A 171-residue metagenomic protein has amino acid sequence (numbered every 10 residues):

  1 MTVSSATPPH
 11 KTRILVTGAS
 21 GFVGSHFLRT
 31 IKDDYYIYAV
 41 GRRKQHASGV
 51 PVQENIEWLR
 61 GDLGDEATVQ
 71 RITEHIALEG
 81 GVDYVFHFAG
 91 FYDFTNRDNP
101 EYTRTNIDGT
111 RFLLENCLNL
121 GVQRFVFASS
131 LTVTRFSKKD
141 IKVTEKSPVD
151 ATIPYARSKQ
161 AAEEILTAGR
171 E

Functional and structural regions predicted by a protein language model:
M1-K11: A short, basic/flexible loop-to-alpha-helix module at the beginning of a structural domain
T12-D34: N-terminal Rossmann NAD(P)H-binding glycine-rich loop of SDR-like oxidoreductase domains
T17, V40, V85-A89, F125-S130: SDR active-site strand-loop-helix element
V40-Q45, L63: N-terminal Rossmann-fold cofactor-binding loop
I56, R60-T105, N116, T134-F136: NAD(P)H-binding glycine-rich loop region in Rossmannoid oxidoreductase-like domains and their noncatalytic homologs
R104, K139-E171: Catalytic helix-loop patch of NAD(P)-dependent Rossmann-fold dehydrogenases
T105-T110, V126, S158-K159: Short alpha-helix in the Rossmann-fold core of NAD(P)-dependent oxidoreductases
F112-P154: Conserved Rossmann-fold NAD(P)-dependent oxidoreductase catalytic core, especially the SDR/UDP-sugar
